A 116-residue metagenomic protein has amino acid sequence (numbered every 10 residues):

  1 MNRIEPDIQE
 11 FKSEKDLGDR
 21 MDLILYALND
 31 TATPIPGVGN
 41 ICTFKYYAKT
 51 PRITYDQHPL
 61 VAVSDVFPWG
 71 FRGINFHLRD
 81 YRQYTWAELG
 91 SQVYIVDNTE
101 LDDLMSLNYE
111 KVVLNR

Functional and structural regions predicted by a protein language model:
N2-N40, A48: Mixed-charge, Lys/Arg-rich low-complexity intrinsically disordered regions
L17, P36-V38, W69-R72, L89: Feature targets compositionally biased, intrinsically disordered low-complexity regions with long contiguous runs
N40-T43, V61-A62: Short hydrophobic/aromatic-rich beta-strand motifs
T50-A87: Basic/aromatic-rich interaction segments and small domains that mediate binding to polyanionic partners
N75-R116: Intrinsically disordered, low-complexity, charged/polar segments
